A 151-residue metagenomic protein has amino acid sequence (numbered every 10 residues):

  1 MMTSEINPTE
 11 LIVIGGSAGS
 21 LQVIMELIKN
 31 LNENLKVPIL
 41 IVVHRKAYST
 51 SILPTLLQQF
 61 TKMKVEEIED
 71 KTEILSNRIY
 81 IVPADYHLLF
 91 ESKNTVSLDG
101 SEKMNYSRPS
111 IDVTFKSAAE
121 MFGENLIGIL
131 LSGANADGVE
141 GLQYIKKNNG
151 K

Functional and structural regions predicted by a protein language model:
M1-K151: Conserved acid/base catalytic micro-environments in cytosolic active-site loops
